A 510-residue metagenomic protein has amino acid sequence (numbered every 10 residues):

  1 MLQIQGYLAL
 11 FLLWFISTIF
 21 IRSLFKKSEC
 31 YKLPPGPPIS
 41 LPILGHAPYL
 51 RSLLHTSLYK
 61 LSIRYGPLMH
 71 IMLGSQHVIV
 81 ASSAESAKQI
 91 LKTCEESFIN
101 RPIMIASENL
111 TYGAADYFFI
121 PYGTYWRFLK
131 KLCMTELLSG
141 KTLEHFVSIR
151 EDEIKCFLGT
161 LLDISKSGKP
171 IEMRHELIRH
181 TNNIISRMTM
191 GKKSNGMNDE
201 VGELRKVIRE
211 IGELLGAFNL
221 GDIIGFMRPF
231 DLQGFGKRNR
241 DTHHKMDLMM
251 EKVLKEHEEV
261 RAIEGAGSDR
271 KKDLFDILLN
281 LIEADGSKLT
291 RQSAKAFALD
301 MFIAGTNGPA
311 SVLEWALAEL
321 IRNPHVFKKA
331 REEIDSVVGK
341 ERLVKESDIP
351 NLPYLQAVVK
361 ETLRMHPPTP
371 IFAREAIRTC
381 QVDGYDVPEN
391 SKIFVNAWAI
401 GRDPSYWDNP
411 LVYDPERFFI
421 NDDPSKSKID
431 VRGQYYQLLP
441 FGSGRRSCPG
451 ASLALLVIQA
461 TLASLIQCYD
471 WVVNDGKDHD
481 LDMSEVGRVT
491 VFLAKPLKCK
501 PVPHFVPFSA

Functional and structural regions predicted by a protein language model:
M1-I16, M72-I79, K141-D152, L162-R187 (+7 more regions): Cytochrome P450
C30-Y49, H55-I149, M173, L177-R187 (+2 more regions): Cytochrome P450 substrate-recognition site 1
H46-K60, R64-G66, K345-Y385, E389 (+4 more regions): Conserved cytochrome P450 K-helix E-x-x-R motif and the immediately C-terminal K′/meander segment
L138-T142, T181, E213, A217-N219 (+6 more regions): Conserved cytochrome P450 catalytic core segment spanning the I/J/K helices
T181, I185, M190, T242 (+7 more regions): Central I-helix of cytochrome P450 enzymes
L299, N421-I458, S484-V486: Cytochrome P450 heme-thiolate "Cys pocket" and heme-binding signature region
P324-V326, I393, A451-T490: Cytochrome P450 heme-binding "Cys pocket" and the immediately downstream C-terminal segment
I349, V395-K428: Conserved cytochrome P450 K-helix/beta-meander segment immediately N-terminal to the heme-binding cysteine loop
